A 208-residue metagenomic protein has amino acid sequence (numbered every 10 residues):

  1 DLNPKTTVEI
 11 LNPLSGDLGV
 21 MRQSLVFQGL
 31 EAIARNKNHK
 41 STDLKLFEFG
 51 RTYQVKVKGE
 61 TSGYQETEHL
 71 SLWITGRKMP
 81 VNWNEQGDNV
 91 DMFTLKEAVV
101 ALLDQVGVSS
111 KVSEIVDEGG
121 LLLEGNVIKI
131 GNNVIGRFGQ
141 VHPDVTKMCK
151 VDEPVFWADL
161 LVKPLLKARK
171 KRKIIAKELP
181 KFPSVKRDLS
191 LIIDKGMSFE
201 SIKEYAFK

Functional and structural regions predicted by a protein language model:
D1-K208: Extended beta-strand-rich architecture
